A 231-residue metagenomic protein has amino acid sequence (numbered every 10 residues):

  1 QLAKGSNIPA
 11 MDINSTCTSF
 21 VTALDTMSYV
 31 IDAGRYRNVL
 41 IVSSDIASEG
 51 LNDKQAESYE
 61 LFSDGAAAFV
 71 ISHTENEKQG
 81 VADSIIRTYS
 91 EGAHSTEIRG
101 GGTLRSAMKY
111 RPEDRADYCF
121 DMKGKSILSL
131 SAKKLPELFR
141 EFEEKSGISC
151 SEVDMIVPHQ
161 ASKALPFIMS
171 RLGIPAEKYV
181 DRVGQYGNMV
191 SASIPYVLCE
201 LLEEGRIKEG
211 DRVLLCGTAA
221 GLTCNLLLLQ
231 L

Functional and structural regions predicted by a protein language model:
A3-G5, I31-G34, Y59-S63, T74-E75 (+2 more regions): Solvent-exposed alpha-helices and their adjacent loops that cap or buttress functional pockets in soluble metabolic
G5-P9, I13-R35, A132, P136 (+1 more regions): Claisen-condensing/thiolase-fold acyl-transfer catalytic domains that form or cleave C-C bonds in fatty acid
F20-T22, A47-L51, S90-A93: Short, well-ordered, mixed-charge alpha-helical segments that flank or form enzyme active sites
S28-A66: Flexible, glycine-rich active-site loops centered on histidine and acidic residues that chelate a metal or position
L40-V42, F69-I71, V157, L214-C216: Structural motif
L51-N52, H94-E97, F167-M169, L226-L227: Short, well-ordered secondary-structure micro-motifs
Q55-S129, K133, E137, T218 (+1 more regions): Condensing-enzyme catalytic core mediating Claisen C-C bond formation in acyl metabolism
G101-D154, A164-G173, V197, L201 (+1 more regions): Conserved active-site "lid/cap" helical segment
